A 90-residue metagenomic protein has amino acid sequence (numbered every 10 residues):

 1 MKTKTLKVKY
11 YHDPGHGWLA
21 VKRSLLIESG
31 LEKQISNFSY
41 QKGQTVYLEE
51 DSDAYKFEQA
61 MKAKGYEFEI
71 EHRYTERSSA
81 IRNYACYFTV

Functional and structural regions predicted by a protein language model:
K4-S36: N-terminal acidic leader/helix
V8-Y10, L19, F38-S39, G65 (+2 more regions): Generic preference for hydrophobic/aromatic residues in regular secondary structure cores
S36, Q41-E50: A short, exposed loop/beta-hairpin motif centered on an aromatic-Gly-Thr core
Y47-V90: Short, compact, well-ordered microdomains
